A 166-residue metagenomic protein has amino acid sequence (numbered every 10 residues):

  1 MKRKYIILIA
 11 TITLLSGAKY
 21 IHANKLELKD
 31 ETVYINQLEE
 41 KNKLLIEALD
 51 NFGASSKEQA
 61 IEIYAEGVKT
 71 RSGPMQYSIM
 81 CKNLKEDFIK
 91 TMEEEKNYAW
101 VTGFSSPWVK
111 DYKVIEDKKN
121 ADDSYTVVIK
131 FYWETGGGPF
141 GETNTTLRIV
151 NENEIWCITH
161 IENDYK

Functional and structural regions predicted by a protein language model:
K2-A23: Sec-dependent N-terminal signal peptides of Gram-positive bacterial secreted proteins and lipoproteins
I21-E66, T70: Short, low-complexity N-terminal intrinsically disordered segments enriched in polar/charged residues
K41-L44, S56, A65-K69, G73 (+2 more regions): Low-complexity, intrinsically disordered terminal/linker segments enriched in charged and Gly/Pro repeats
F52, E58-Q59, I63, G73-D122: Short solvent-exposed beta->alpha transition segments
V68, M80, F131-W133: Short beta-strand segments enriched in hydrophobic/aromatic residues within well-folded beta-rich domains
S106, D111-K166: Exposed beta-sheet edge and beta->alpha loop/turn motif
